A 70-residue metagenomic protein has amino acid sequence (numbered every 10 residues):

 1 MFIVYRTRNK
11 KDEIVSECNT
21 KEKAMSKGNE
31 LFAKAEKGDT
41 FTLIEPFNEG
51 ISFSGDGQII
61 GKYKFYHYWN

Functional and structural regions predicted by a protein language model:
M1-I3: Short structural boundary motif marking the start of a folded domain
R6-N9, C18-T42: A short, charged, amphipathic alpha-helix used as a generic interaction element across diverse proteins
E13, L31-N70: Short, mixed-charge low-complexity intrinsically disordered segments
